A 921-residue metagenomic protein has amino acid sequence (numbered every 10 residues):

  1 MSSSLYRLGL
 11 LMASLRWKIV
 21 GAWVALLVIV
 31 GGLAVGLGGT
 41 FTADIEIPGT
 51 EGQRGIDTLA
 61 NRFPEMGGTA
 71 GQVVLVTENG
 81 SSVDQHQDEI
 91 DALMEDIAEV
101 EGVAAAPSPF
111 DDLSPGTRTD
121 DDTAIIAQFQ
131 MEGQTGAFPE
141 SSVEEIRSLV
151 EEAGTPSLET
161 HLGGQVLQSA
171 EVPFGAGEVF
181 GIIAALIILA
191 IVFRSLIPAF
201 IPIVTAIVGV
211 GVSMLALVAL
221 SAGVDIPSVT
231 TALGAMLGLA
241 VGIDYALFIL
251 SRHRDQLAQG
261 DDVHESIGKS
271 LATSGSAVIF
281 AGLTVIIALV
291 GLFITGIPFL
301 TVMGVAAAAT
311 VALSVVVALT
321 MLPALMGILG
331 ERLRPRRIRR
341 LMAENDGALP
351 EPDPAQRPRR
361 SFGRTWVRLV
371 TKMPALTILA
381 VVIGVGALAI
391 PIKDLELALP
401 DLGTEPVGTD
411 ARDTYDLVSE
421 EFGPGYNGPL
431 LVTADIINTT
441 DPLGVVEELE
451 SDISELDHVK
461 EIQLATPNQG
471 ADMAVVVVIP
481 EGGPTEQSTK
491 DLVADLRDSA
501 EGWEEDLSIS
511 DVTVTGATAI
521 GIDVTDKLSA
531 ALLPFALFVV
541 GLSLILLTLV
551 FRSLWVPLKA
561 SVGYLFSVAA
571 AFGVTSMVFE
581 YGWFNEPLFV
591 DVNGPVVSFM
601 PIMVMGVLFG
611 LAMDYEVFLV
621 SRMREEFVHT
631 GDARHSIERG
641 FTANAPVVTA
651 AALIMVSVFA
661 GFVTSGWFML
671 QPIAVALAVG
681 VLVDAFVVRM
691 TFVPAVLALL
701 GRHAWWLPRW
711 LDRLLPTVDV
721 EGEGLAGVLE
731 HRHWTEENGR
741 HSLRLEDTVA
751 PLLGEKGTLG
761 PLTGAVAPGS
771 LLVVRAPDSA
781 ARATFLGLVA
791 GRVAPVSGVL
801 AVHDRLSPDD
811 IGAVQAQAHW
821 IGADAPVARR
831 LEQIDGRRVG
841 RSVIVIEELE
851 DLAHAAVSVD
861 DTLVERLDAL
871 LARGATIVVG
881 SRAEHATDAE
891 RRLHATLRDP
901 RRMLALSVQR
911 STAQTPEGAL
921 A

Functional and structural regions predicted by a protein language model:
M1-G39, V103, G133-L397, I509-S510 (+2 more regions): Membrane-embedded transmembrane helical bundles of large multi-pass transporters/channels
E46-A70, N79-G164, D394-F584, V617: Structured non-transmembrane domains adjacent to transmembrane bundles in polytopic membrane proteins
L743-E755, L759, L800: Conserved beta1/A-loop at the N-terminus of ABC ATPase nucleotide-binding domains
L772-V774: Short hydrophobic beta-strand immediately N-terminal to the Walker A/P-loop
V789-G791: Helix-to-loop junction immediately C-terminal to a conserved catalytic motif
G798-L806, V814: Conserved ABC transporter NBD signature motif
E890-T912: A short helix-turn-beta junction within AAA+ P-loop NTPase domains corresponding to the substrate/partner-engaging
